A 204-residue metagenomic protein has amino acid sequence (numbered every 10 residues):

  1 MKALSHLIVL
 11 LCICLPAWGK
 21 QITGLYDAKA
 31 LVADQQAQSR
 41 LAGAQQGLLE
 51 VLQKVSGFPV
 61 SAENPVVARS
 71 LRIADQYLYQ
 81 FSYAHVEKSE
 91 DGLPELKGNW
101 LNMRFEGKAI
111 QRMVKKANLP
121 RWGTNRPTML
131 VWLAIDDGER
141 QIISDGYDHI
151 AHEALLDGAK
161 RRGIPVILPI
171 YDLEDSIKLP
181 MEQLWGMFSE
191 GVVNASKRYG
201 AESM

Functional and structural regions predicted by a protein language model:
K2-L10: Sec-dependent signal peptide recognition, specifically the positively charged N-region followed immediately by
C14-P16: N-terminal signal peptide c-region/cleavage motif recognized by signal peptidases
W18-L25: Cleaved targeting-peptide boundary
L25-L31, W100-E106, T128-A134, I167 (+1 more regions): Soluble periplasmic/extracytoplasmic beta-strand elements of cell-envelope proteins
Y26-V55: N-terminal targeting signals for Sec/Tat export/insertion, comprising classic cleavable signal peptides
A44-V66, L133-E190, N194, Y199: N-terminal segment of the mature soluble domain
V60, N64-L133, Q141-E153: Signal peptide-directed extracytoplasmic domains
